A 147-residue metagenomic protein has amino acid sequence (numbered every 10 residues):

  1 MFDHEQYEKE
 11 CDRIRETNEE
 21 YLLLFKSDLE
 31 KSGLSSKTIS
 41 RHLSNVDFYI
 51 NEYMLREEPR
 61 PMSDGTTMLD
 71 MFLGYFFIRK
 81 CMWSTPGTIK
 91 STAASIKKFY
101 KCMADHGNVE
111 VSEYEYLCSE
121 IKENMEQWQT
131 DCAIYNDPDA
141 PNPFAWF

Functional and structural regions predicted by a protein language model:
M1-M82, G87-V109, E115-F147: Charge-rich, intrinsically disordered N-terminal extensions that act as flexible nucleic-acid engagement or regulatory
